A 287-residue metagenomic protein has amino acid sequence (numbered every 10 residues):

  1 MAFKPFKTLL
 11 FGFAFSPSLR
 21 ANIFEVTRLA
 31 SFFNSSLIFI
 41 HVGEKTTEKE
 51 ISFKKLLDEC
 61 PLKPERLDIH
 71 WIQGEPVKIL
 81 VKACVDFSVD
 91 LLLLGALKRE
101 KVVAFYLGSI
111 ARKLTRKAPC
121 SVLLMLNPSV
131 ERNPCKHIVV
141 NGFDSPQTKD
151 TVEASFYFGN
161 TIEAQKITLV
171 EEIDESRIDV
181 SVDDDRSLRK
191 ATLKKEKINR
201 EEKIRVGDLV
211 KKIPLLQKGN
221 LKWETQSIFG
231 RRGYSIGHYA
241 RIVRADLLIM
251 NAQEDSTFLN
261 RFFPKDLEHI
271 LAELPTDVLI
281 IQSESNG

Functional and structural regions predicted by a protein language model:
M1-K4, K45-E48, D58-L92, P214-L248 (+2 more regions): Structural beta-alpha unit
M1-S52, P64, H137-T192, L215-K218 (+3 more regions): Small/aliphatic-rich secondary-structure junction motif
L19, Q73-G74, A104, T148 (+2 more regions): A conditional alpha-helix N-cap/helix-loop micro-motif detector
T27, R112, F156, K211 (+1 more regions): Active-site phosphate/pyrophosphate- and oxyanion-stabilizing loops and adjacent acidic/basic residues in soluble
F39, D68-W71, L124, L169 (+2 more regions): A structural preference for short, hydrophobic beta-strand core positions in alpha/beta folds
K55-D58, I110-A111, V140-G142, D185-L188 (+2 more regions): Short, hinge-like loop/turn segments at secondary-structure boundaries
V81-E131, H238-G287: Gly/Ser-rich helix-loop-strand patches that form or flank binding pockets for ribonucleotide-derived cofactors
K190-I204: A short acidic, glycine-rich active-site loop that binds or catalyzes chemistry on phosphate/adenosine moieties
